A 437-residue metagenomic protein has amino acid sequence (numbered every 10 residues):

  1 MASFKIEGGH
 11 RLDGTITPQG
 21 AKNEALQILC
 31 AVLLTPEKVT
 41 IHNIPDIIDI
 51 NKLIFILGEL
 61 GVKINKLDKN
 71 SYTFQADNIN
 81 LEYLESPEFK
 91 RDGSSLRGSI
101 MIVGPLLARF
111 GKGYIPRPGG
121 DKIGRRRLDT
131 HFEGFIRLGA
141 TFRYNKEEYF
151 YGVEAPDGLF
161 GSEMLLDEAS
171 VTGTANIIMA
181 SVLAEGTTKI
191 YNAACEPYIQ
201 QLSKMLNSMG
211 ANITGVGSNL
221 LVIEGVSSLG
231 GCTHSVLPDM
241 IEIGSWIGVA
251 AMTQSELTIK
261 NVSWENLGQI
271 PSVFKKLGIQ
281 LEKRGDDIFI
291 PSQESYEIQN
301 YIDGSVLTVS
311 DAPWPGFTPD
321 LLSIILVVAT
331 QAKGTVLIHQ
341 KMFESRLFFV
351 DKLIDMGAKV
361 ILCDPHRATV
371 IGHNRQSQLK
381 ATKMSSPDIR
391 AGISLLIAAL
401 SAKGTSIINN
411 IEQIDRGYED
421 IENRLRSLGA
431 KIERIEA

Functional and structural regions predicted by a protein language model:
M1-A437: Short, structured segments at the rim of ligand-binding sites
